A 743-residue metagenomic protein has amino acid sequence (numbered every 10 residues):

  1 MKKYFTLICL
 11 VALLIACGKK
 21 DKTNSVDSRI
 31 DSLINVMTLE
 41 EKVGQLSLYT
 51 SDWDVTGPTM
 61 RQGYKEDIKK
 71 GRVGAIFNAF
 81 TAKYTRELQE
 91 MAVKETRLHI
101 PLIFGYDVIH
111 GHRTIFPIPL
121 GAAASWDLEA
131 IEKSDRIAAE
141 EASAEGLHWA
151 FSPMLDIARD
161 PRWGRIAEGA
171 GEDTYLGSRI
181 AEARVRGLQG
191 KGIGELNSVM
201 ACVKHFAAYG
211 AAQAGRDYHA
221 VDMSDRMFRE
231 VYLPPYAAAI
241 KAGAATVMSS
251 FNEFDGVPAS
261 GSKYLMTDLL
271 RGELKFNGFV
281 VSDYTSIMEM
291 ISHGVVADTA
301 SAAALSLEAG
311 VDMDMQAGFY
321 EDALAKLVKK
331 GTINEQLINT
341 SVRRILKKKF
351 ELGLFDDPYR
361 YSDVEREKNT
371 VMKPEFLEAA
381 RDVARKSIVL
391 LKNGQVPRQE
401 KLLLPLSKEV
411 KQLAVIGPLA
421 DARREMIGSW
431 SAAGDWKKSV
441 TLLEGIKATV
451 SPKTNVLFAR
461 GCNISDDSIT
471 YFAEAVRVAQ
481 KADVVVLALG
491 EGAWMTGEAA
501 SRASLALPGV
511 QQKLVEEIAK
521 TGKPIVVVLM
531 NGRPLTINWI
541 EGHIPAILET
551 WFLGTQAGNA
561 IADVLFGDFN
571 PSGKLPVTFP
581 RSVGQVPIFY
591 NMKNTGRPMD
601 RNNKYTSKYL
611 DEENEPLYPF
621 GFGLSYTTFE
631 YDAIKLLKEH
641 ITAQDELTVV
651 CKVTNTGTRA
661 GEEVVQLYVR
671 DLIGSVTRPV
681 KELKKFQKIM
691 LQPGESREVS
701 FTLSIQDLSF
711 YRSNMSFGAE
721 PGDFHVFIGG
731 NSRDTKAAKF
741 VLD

Functional and structural regions predicted by a protein language model:
M1-S25: Bacterial Sec-dependent N-terminal signal peptides
L7-L10, K481-A482, S732, K736: Glycine/Thr-rich phosphate-binding loops that ligate phosphate moieties of nucleotide and other phosphorylated ligands
A16-R712, G718-S732, V741-D743: Glycoside hydrolase catalytic-domain context in secreted enzymes
